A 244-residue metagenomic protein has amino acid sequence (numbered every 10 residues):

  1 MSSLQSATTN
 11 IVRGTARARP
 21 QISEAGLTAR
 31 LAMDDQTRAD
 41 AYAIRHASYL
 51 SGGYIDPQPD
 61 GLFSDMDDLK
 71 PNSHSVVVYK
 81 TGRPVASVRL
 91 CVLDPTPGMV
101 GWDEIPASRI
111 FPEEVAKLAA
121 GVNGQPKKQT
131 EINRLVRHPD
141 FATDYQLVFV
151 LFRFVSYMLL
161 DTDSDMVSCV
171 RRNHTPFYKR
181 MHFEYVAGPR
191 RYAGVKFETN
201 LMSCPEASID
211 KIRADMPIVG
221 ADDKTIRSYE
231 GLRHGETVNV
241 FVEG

Functional and structural regions predicted by a protein language model:
S2-G14: Acidic, low-complexity proline/glycine-rich segments
I11-G26, K70-G82, T96-V100, I105-P112 (+2 more regions): Short N-terminal helix-initiation segments at or just after the protein's N-terminus
G14-S64, S73-Y79, P84-V85, V92: Short amphipathic alpha-helix that is part of the acyltransferase structural core
T37, H174, S208: Short phosphate-engaging motifs
A39-D40, D67, Y178, T199: Short, solvent-exposed polar/charged micro-motifs at secondary-structure junctions
Q58-A107, V115-A120, T130-R134: Conserved donor-binding loop and adjoining core beta-sheet/short helix segment in diverse acyl/aminoacyl transferases
P97, G101-Y185, P189-P205: Acyl-donor binding region in acyl/amide transferases
H182-E243: Accessory, usually C-terminal, subdomains that scaffold auxiliary metal cofactors
